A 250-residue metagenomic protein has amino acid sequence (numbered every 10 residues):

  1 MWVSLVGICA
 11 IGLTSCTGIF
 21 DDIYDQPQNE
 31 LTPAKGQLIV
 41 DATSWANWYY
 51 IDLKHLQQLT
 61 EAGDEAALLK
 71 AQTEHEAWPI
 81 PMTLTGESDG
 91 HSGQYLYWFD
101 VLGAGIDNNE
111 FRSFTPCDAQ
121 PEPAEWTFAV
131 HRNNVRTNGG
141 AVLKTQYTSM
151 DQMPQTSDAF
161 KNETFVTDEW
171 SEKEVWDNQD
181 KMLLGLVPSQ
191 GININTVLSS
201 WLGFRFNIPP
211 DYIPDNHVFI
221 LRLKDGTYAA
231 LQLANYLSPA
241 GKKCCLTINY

Functional and structural regions predicted by a protein language model:
M1-S4: Bacterial N-terminal signal peptides that target proteins for export
G7-A10: Alpha-helical transmembrane segments
G12-S15: C-terminal motif of bacterial Sec signal peptides marking the signal peptidase cleavage site
T17-Y250: Surface-exposed, beta-sheet-biased, low-hydrophobicity segments with strongly acidic/polar composition
